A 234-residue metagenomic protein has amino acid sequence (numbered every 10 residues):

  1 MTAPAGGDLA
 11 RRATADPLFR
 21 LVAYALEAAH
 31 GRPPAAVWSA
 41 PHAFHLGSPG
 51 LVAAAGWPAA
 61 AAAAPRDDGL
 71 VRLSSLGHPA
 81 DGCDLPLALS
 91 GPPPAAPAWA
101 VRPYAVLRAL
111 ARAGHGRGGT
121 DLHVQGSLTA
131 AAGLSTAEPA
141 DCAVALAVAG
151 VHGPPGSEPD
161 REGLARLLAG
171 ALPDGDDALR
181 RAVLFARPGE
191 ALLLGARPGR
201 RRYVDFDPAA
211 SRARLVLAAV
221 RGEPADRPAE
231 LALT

Functional and structural regions predicted by a protein language model:
M1-A96, A100, A109, L193-T234: C-terminal nucleotide
A13, P94-P97, A131, S135 (+1 more regions): Alpha-helix capping and helix-loop boundary segments enriched in small/acidic/polar residues
T14-V22, R102, T120, A140 (+4 more regions): General structural feature for long, well-ordered alpha-helical segments within catalytic domains of soluble enzymes
A23-H30, L110-G114, V148, H152 (+2 more regions): Structural signal for hydrophobic packing residues in well-ordered secondary-structure cores of soluble enzyme domains
V37, F44-G50, S127-V144: Glycine/serine-rich anion-binding loops at beta->alpha junctions that coordinate negatively charged ligand groups
V71, A113-D121, G156-D160: Short secondary-structure capping/junction motifs at helix and strand boundaries
P92-T129: Helix-rich "cap/lid" substructures immediately adjacent to catalytic or cofactor-binding pockets
G133-L217: Fold-level recognition of mixed alpha/beta catalytic cores in primary-metabolism enzymes, strongest
